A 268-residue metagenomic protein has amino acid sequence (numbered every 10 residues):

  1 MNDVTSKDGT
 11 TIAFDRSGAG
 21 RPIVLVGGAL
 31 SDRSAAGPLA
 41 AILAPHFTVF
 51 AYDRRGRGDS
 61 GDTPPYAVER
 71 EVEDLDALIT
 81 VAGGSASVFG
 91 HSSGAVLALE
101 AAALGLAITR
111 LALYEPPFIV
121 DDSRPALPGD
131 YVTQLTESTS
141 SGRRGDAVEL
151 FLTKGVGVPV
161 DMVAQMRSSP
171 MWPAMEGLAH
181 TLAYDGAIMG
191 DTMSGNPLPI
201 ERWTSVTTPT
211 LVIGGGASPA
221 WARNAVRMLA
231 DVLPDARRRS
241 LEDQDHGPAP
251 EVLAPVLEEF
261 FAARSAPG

Functional and structural regions predicted by a protein language model:
D3-G61: Conserved HGGG/HGGXW glycine-rich cap/lid loop of the alpha/beta-hydrolase fold
A35-A36, S60-P65, S123, R223-N224: Conserved catalytic-core motifs of eukaryotic protein kinase domains, centered on the activation segment
A41, F50-F89: Active-site loop/oxyanion-hole signature of alpha/beta-hydrolase fold enzymes
D53-R57, P117, E242-Q244: Short beta-to-alpha linker loops that shape the active-site pocket of alpha/beta-hydrolase fold enzymes
S85-S123: Conserved hydrolase catalytic core segment
P116, V120-P173, D185-G190: Helix-rich cap/lid subdomain of alpha/beta-hydrolase
A174-D231, S240, G247-P250: Conserved serine/cysteine hydrolase catalytic core
P234-G268: Catalytic active-site module of serine/aspartate enzymes centered on a nucleophile-bearing elbow/loop
